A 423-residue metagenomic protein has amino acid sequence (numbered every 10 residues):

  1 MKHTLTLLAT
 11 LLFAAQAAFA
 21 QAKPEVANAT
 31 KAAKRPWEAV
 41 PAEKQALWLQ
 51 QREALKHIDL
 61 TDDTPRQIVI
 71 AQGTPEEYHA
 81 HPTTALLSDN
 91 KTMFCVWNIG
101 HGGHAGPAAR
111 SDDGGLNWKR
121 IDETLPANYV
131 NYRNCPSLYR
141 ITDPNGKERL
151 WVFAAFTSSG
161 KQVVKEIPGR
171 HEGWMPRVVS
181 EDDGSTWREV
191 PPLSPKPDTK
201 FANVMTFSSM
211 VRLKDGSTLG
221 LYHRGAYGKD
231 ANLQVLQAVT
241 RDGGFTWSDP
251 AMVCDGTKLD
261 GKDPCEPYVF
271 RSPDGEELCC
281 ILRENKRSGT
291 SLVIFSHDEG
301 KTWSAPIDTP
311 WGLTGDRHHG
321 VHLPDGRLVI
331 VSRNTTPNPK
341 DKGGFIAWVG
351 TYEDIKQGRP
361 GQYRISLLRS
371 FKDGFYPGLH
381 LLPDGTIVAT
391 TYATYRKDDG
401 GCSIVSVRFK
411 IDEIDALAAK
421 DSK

Functional and structural regions predicted by a protein language model:
M1-T4: Positively charged n-region of N-terminal signal peptides that target proteins for export
T6-Q16: Bacterial N-terminal signal peptides
A15-E25: Bacterial Sec-dependent signal peptides at the C-terminal "C-region" and cleavage site
K23-K423: Asp-box/BNR beta-propeller blade signature and adjacent active/binding-site loops in extracellular glycan-interacting
